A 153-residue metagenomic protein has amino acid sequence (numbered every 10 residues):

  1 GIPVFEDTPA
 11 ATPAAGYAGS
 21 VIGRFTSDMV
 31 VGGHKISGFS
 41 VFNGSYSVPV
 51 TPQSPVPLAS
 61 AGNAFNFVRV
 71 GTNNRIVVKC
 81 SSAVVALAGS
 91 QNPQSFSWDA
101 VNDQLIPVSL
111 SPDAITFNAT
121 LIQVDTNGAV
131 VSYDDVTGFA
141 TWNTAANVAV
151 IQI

Functional and structural regions predicted by a protein language model:
G1-I153: Surface-exposed, low-hydrophobicity beta-strand/loop segments enriched in small/polar/acidic residues
